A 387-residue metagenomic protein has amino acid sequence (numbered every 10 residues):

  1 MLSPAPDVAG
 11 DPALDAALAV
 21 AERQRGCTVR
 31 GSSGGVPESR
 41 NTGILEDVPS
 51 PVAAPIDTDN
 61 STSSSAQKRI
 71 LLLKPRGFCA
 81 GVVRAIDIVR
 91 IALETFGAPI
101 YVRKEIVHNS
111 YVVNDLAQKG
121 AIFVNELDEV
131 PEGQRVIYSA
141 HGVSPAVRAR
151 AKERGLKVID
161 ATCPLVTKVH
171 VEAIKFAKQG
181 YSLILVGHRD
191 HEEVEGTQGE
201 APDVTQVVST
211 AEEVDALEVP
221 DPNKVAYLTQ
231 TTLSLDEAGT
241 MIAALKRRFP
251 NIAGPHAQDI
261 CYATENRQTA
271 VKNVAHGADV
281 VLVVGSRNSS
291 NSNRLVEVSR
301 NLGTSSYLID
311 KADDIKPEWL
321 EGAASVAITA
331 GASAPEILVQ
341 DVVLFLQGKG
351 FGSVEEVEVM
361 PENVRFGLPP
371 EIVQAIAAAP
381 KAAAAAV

Functional and structural regions predicted by a protein language model:
V8-G10: Compositionally biased, low-complexity flexible segments
P49-A330, E336-V387: The feature marks the mature, well-folded catalytic cores of soluble enzymes
